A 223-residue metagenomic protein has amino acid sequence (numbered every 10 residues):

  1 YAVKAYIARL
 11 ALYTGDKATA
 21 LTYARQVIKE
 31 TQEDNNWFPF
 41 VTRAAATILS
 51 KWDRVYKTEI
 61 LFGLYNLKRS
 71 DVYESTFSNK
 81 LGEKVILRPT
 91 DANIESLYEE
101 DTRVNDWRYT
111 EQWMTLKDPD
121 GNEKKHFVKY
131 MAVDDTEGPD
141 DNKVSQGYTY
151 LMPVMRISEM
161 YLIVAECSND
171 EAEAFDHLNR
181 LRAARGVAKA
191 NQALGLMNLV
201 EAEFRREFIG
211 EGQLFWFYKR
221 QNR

Functional and structural regions predicted by a protein language model:
Y1-A92, Y98-R223: Acidic/polar-rich alpha-helix caps and helix-coil junctions
